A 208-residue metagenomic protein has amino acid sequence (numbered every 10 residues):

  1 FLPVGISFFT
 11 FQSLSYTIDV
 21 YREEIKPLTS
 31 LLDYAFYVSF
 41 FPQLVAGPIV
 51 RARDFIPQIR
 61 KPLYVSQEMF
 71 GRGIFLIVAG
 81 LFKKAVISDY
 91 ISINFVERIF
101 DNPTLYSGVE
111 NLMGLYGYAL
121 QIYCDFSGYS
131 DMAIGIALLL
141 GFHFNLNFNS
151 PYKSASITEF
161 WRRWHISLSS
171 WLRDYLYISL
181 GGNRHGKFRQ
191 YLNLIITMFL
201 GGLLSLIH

Functional and structural regions predicted by a protein language model:
F1-H208: Membrane-embedded transmembrane alpha-helical bundles that form the catalytic cores of multi-pass lipid-modifying
